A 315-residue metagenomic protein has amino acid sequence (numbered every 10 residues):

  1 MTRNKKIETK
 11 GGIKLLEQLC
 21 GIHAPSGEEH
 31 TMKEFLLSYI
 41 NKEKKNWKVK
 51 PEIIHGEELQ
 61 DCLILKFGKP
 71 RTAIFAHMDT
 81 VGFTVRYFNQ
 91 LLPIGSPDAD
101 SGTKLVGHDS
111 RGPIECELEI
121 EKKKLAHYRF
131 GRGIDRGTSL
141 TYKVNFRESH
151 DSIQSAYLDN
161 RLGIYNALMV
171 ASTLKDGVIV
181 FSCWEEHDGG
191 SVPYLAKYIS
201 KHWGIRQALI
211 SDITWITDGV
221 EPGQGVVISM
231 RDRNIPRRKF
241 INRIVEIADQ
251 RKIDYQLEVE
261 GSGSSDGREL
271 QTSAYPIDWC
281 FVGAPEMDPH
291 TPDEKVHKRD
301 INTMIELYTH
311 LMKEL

Functional and structural regions predicted by a protein language model:
M1-L315: N-terminal hydrophobic/helix-forming segments and targeting peptides
